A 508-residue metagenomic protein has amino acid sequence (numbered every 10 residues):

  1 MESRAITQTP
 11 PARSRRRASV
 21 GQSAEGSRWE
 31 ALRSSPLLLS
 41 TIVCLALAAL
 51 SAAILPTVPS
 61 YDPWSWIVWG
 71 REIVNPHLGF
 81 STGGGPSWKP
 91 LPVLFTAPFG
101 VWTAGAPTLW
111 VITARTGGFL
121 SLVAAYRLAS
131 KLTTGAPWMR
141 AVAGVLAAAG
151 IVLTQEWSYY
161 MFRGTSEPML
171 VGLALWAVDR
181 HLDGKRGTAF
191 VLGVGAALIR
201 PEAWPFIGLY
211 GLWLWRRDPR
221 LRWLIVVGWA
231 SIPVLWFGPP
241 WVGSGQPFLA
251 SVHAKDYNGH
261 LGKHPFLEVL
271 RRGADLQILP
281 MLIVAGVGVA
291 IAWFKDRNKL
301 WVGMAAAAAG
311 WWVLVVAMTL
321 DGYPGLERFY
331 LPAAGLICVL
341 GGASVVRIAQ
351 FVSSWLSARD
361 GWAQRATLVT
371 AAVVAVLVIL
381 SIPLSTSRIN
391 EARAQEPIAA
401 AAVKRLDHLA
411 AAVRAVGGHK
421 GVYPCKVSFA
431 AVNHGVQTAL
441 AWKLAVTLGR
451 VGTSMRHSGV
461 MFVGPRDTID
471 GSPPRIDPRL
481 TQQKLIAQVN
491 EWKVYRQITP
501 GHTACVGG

Functional and structural regions predicted by a protein language model:
S3, V20, S27, D183-R186 (+5 more regions): Perimembrane helix-loop-helix junctions
Q8, P137-W138, L175-A189: Membrane-interface transmembrane helices that cradle and orient dolichyl/undecaprenyl
I42, A141-V142, V226-V234, V284-A285 (+2 more regions): Signature aromatic-anchored transmembrane alpha helix within multi-pass, membrane-resident enzymes that catalyze glycan
S65, F206-G208, R220-V287, G310-L314 (+1 more regions): Membrane-lumen/periplasm interface segments of specific transmembrane helices in polyprenyl phosphate-linked
I112-A136: Transmembrane-helix motifs of polytopic, lipid-linked glycan transferases
M161, E167, I199, P205 (+2 more regions): Hydrophobic/aromatic-rich transmembrane helices and adjacent perimembrane loops
G211-L214, D275-A305, A309-W312, R347: Hydrophobic, aromatic-rich transmembrane alpha-helices and their immediate juxtamembrane boundary segments
T367-Q437, K443, T447, G452: Membrane-embedded, lumen/periplasm-facing catalytic core of multi-pass transferases that use lipid-linked donors
